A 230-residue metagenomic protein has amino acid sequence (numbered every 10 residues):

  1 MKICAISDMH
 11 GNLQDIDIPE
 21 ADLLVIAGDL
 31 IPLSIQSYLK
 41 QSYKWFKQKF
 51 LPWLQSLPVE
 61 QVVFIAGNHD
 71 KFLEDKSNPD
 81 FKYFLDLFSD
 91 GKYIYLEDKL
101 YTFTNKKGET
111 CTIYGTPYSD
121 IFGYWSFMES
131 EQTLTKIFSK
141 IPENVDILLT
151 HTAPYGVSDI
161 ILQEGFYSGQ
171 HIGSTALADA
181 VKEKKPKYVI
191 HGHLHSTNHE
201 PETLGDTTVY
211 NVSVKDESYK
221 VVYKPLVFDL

Functional and structural regions predicted by a protein language model:
A5-S7, L24-D29, Q61-N68, L96-D98 (+3 more regions): Active-site neighborhood of phospho(di)ester-bond hydrolases with catalytic His/Asp-centered motifs
I6-N105: Core catalytic region of metal-dependent phosphoesterases/phosphodiesterases, especially metallo-beta-lactamase-like
L13, L33-S34, F72-D75, F103-T104 (+4 more regions): Short catalytic/ligand-binding loop motif for oxyanion handling, primarily in non-cytosolic enzymes, centered on
I18-P19, L54-V59, L85-S89, I141-P142 (+3 more regions): Short, conserved loop/helix-junction motifs that constitute active-site signature segments in enzyme catalytic cores
I31, I35-F46, F122, N144-K185: Active-site-proximal segments of metal-dependent phosphoesterases and phosphodiesterases across multiple
K76-I94, H171-G173, E202-D216: Short, electropositive alpha-helical surface patch
Y101-K107, A176-Y188, H195-L230: Binuclear metal-dependent phosphoesterase catalytic core
E109-I147, Y167-T175: Binuclear metal-dependent hydrolase catalytic cores centered on His/Asp/Glu-rich metal-binding motifs
